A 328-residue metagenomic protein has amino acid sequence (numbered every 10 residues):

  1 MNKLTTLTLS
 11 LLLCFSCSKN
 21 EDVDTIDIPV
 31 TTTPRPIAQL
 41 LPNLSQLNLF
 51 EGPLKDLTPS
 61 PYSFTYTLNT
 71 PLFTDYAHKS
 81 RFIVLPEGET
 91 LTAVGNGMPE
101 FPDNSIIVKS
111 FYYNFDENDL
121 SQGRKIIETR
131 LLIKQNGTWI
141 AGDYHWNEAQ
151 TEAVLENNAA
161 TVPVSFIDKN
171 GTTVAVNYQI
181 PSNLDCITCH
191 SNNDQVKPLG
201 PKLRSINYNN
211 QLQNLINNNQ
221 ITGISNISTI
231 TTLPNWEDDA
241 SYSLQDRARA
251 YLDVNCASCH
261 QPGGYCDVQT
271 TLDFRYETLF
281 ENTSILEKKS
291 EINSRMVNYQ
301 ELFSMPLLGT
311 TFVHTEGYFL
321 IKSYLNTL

Functional and structural regions predicted by a protein language model:
N2-S10: Sec-dependent signal peptide recognition, specifically the positively charged N-region followed immediately by
L4, P36, S241-S243: Generic hydrophobic alpha-helical membrane-segment signal
L9, P99, K109, V164-F166: Short acidic-hydrophobic surface loop/beta-edge motif
L13-S16: C-terminal motif of bacterial Sec signal peptides marking the signal peptidase cleavage site
S18-I26, V30, E117-L328: Sequence context surrounding c-type heme c attachment/ligation sites in exported
I26-G95, F101, V108, Y112-F115 (+2 more regions): Conserved small-residue
